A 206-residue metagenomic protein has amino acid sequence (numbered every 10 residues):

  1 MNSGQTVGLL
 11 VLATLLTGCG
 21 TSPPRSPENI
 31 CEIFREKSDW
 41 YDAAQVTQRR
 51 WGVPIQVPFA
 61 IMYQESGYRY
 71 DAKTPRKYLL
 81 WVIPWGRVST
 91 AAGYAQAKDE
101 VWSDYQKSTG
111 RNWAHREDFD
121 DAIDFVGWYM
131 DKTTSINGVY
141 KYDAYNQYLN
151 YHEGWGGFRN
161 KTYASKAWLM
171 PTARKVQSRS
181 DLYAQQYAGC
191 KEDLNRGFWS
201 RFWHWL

Functional and structural regions predicted by a protein language model:
M1-G8: Bacterial N-terminal signal peptides that target proteins for export
L9-L12, T90: A generic structural signal for short, non-catalytic loop/turn and secondary-structure boundary residues
L12-A13, P24: Residue-level signal for mature regions of secreted extracellular proteins and peptides
L15-G18: C-terminal motif of bacterial Sec signal peptides marking the signal peptidase cleavage site
G20-L194: Catalytic glycan-binding domains that act on GlcNAc-containing polysaccharides
E192-L206: Low-complexity, Gly/Ser/Thr/Pro-rich intrinsically disordered linker/tail segments
